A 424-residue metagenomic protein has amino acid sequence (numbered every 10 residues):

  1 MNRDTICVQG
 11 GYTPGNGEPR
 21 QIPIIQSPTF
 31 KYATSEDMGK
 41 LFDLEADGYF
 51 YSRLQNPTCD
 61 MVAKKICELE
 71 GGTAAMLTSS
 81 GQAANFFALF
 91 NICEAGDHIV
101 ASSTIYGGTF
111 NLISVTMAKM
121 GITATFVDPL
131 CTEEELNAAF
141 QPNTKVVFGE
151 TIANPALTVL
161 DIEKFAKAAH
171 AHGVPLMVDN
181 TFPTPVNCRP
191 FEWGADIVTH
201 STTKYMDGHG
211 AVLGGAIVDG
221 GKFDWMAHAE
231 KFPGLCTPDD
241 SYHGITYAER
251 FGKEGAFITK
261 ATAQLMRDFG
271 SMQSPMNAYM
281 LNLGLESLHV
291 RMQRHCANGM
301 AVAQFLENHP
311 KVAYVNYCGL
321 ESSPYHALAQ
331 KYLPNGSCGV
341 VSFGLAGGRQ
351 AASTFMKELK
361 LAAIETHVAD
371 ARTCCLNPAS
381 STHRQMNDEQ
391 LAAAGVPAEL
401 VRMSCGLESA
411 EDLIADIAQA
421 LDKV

Functional and structural regions predicted by a protein language model:
M1, S114, T123-A124, A138 (+4 more regions): PLP-dependent enzyme catalytic core of the Aspartate aminotransferase-like
M1-N56, K64: N-terminal "arm"/small-domain region of PLP-dependent enzymes with the aminotransferase-like
C7-T13, A75-N308: Conserved PLP-enzyme active-site core in the AAT-like
P14-N16, M206, G270, K331-L333 (+1 more regions): Short Gly/Pro-enriched turn/cap motifs at secondary-structure boundaries
T29, G220-F223, L345-G348: Short loop segments at secondary-structure junctions
T34-F86, G108-T116: Conserved N-terminal alpha-helix of the aminotransferase class I/II PLP-enzyme fold
D47, T73, L213, N277 (+4 more regions): Short amphipathic alpha-helical segments
M292, M300, Q304-E307, K311-V401 (+1 more regions): Conserved C-terminal alpha-helix-loop-beta "cap" of PLP-dependent enzymes that closes/shapes the active-site mouth
